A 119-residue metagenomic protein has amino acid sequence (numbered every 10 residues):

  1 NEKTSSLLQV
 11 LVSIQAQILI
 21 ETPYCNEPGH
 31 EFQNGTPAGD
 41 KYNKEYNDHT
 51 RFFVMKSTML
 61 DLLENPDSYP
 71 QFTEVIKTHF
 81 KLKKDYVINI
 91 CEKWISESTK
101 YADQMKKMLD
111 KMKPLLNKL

Functional and structural regions predicted by a protein language model:
N1-P23: E2/UBC-UEV (E2-variant) core
Y24-L119: Charge-rich (especially acidic), low-complexity segments
